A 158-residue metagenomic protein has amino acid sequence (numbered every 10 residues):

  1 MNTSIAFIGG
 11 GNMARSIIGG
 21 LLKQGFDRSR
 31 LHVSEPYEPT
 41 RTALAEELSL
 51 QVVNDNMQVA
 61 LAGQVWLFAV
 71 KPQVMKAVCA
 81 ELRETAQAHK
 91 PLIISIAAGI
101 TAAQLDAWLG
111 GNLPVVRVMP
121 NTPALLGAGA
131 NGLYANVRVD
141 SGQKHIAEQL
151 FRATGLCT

Functional and structural regions predicted by a protein language model:
M1-L61, A128-G129: NAD(P)+-binding Rossmann beta1-loop-alpha1 motif at the extreme N-terminus of oxidoreductases
N12, P39-T40, Q73-V74, I100 (+1 more regions): Short alpha-helical
G19, T42-E47, V65, Q104-A107 (+1 more regions): Non-catalytic structural scaffold of enzyme domains
H32, V53, I94, V116-V118 (+1 more regions): Hydrophobic/aromatic beta-strand patches that form the interior of the parallel beta-sheet core in alpha/beta enzyme
N54-L109: Rossmann-fold NAD(P) dinucleotide-binding segment
Q104-P114, A130-T158: Internal alpha-helical scaffold of NAD(P)-dependent oxidoreductase catalytic cores
V116-G132: Active-site capping/gating segments
